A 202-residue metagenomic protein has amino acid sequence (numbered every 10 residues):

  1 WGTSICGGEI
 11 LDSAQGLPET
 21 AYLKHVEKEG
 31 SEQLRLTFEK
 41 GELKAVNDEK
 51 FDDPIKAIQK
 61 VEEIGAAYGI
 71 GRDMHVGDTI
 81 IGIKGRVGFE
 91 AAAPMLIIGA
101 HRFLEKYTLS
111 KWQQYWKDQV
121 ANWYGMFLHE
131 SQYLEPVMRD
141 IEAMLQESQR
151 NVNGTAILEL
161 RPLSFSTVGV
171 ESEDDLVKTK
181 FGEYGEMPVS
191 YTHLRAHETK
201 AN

Functional and structural regions predicted by a protein language model:
W1-A57, I70-I80: Flexible helical/loop "lid" subdomain adjacent to adenine-nucleotide binding pockets
E42, F89, E173-L176: Short, surface-exposed beta-strand-loop junctions and turns on beta-sheet-rich folds
K84-M126: C-terminal, non-catalytic macromolecule-binding modules
Y133, E147-Q149, F181: Catalytic, metal-anchored helix/loop core of enzyme active sites in primary metabolism
R139-Q149: A conserved acidic, glycine/proline-rich C-terminal tail/linker
T155-F165, E171-S190: Low-complexity, glycine/alanine/valine/leucine- and proline-rich hydrophobic stretches
T192-T199: Conserved small/polar residues in nucleotide/adenosyl-binding loops
